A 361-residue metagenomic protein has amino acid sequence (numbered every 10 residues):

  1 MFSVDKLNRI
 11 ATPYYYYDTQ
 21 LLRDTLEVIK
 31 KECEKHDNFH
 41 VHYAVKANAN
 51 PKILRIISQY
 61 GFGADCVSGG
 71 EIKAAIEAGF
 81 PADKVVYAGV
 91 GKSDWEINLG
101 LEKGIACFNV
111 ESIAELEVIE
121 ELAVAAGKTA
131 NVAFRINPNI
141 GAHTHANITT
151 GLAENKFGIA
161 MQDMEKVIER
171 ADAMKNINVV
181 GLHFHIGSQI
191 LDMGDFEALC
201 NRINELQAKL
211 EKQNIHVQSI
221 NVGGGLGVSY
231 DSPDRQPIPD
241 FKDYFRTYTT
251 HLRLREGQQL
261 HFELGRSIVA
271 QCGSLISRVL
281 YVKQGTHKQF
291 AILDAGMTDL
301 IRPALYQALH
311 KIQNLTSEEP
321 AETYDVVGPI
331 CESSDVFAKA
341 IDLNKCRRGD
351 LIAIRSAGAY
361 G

Functional and structural regions predicted by a protein language model:
M1-A130, E169-N178, E205-K212, D342: A charged N-terminal "starter" segment
L7, T247, G257-G361: Charged (often Lys/Glu-rich) extended helix/loop segments that serve as interaction or gating elements
L22, K46, S68, G100 (+7 more regions): Conserved, mostly hydrophobic/aromatic
H42, N131, S219, Q259 (+1 more regions): Hydrophobic "anchor" residues on beta-strands that sit immediately upstream of conserved functional sites
A44, A88, E111, R135 (+6 more regions): Generic beta-strand/beta-sheet core signal
V45-A49, G70-E71, G91-K92, S112-A114 (+6 more regions): Active-site-proximal loop/turn and secondary-structure-junction residues that shape catalytic pockets, frequently
A64-D65, V85, F108, L182 (+3 more regions): Hydrophobic residues within beta-strands of alpha/beta enzymes
N139-Y281: Active-site loop/helix belt of alpha/beta enzymes
